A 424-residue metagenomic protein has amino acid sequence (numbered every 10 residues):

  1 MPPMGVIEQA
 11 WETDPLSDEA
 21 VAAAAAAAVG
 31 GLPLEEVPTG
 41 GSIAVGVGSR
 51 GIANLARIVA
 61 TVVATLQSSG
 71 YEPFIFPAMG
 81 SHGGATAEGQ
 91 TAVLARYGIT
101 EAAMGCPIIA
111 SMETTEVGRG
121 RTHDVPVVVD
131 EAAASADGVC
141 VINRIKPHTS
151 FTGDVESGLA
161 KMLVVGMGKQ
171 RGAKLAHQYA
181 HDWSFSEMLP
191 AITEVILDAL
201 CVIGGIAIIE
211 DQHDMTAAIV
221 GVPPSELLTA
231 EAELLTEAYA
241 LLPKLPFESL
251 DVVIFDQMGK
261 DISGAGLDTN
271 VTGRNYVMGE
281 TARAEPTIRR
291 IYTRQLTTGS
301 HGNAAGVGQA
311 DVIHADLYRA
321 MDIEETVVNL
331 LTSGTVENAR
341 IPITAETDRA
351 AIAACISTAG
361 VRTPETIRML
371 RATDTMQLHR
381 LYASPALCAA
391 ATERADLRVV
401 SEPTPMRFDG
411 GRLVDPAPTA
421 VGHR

Functional and structural regions predicted by a protein language model:
M1-A24: N-terminal amphipathic/basic leader segments beginning at the initiator methionine
A28-A44, Q67-S68, P246-F247: Glycine-rich phosphate/diphosphate-binding loops that line cofactor/substrate pockets in enzymes
S42-G51, F74-S81: Short glycine-rich or small-residue beta-strand-to-loop segments that form or flank ligand, phosphate, metal/Fe-S
A53-Y71: Histidine-anchored nucleotide/phosphate-binding helix
G89-D154: An acidic, phosphate/nucleotide-engaging active-site surface
V125-Q212, G221: Divalent-metal (Mg2+/Mn2+/Ca2+)-assisted nucleotide/phosphate chemistry catalytic cores
Q212-N270: A conserved active-site cap/scaffold subdomain adjacent to cofactor or substrate pockets
T269-R424: C-terminal non-catalytic interaction/assembly regions of soluble proteins
